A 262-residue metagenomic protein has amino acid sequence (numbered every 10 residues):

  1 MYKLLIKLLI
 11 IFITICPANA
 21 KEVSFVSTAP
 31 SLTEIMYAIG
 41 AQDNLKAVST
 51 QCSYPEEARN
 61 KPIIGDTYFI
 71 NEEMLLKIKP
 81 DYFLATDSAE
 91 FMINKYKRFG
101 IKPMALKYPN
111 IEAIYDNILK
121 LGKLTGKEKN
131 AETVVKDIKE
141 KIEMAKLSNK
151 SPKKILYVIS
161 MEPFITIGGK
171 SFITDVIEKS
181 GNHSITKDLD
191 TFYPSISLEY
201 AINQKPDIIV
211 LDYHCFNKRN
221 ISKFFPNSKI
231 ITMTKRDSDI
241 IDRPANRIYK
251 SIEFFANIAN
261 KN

Functional and structural regions predicted by a protein language model:
Y2-I11: Sec-dependent signal peptide recognition, specifically the positively charged N-region followed immediately by
C16-A20: Sec/Tat signal peptide C-region and signal peptidase I cleavage site
K21-I39, K129-H183: Basic- and aromatic-lined ligand-binding clefts that recognize polyanionic substrates
V23-I78, Y82-S88, I185, Y213: A short, structured surface patch at a secondary-structure boundary
V23-S24, I70, E112-K123, E132 (+2 more regions): Structured C-terminal subdomain patch of bacterial secreted/periplasmic proteins
A29, D87-S88, I159, L189 (+3 more regions): Short secondary-structure boundary segments
S49, P62, F172-Y193, I230-T234: His/Asp/Glu-enriched short active-site or ligand-binding loop at hydrolase and phosphoryl-transfer sites
E72-K79, R98-F99, S195-K205: Short helices/loops that flank or line small-molecule/ion binding pockets
